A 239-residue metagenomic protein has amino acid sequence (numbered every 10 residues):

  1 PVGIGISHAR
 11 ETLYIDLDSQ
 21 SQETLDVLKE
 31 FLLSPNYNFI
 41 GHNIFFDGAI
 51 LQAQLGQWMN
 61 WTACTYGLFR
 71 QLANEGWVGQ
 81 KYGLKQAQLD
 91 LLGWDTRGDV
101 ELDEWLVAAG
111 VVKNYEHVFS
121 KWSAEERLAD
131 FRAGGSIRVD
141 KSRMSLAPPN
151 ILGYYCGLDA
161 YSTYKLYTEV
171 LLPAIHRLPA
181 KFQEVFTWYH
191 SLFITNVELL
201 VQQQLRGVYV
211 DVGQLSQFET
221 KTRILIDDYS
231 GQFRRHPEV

Functional and structural regions predicted by a protein language model:
V2-L178, L200: Active-site-proximal helix-loop-helix substrate-binding element of RNase H-like nuclease domains
Q80, M144, P148, L152-L158 (+2 more regions): Secondary-structure capping and boundary motifs in well-ordered enzyme cores
E169-W188, G231-V239: Surface-exposed helix-capping loop/turn segments at secondary-structure junctions
W188-V239: Extended, well-ordered alpha-helical scaffold/bundle regions in very large, multi-domain proteins
